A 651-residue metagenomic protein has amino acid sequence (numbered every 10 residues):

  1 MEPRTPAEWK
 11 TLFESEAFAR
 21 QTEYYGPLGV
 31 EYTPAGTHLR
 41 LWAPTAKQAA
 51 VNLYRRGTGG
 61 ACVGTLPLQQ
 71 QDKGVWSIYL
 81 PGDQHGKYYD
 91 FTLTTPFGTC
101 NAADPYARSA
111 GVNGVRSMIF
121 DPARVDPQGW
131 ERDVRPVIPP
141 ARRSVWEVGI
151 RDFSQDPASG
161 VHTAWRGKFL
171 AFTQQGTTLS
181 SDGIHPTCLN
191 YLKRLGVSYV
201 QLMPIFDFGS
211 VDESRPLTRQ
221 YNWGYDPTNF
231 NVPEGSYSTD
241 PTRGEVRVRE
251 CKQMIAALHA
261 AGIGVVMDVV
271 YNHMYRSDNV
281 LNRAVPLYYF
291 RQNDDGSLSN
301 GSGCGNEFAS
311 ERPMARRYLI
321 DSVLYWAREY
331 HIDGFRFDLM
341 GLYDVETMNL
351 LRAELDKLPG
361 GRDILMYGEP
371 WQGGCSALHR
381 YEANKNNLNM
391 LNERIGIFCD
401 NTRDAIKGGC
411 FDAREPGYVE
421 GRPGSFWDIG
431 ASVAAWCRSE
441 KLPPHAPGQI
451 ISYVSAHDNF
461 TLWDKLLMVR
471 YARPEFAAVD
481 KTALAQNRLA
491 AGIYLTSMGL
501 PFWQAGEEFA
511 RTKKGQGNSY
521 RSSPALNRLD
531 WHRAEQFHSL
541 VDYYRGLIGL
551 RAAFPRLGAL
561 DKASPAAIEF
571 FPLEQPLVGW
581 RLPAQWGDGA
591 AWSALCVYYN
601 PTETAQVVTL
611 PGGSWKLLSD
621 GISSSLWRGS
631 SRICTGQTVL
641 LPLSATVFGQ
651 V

Functional and structural regions predicted by a protein language model:
M1-P34, H38, Q70-Q174: The feature marks proteins involved in alpha-glucan
Q21-G26, I493-Q516, L526-L595: Glycan-recognition and catalytic regions of carbohydrate-active enzymes
E31-K47, A567-P611: Carbohydrate-binding surface patches
L41, F91, V148, L202 (+9 more regions): Conserved, mostly hydrophobic/aromatic
L41, K47-T58, C62, A605-I622: Beta-strand-rich binding/interaction modules
A43, H85-Y89, S630-V651: C-terminal beta-strand-rich structural cap/linker in extracellular carbohydrate-active enzymes
N113, F120, R352-A353, K357-F509 (+4 more regions): Conserved alpha/beta catalytic core and glycan-binding cleft of carbohydrate-active enzymes
R151-Y330, L339-P359, L365, A377: Substrate-binding/active-site clefts of carbohydrate-active enzymes
